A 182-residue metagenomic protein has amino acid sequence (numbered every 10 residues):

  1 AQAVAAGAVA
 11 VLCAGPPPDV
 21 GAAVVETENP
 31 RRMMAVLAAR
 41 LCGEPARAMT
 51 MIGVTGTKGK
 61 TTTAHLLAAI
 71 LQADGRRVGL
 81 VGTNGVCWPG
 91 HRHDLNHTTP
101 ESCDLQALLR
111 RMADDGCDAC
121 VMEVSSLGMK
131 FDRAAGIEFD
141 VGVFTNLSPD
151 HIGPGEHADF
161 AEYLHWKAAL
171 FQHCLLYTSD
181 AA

Functional and structural regions predicted by a protein language model:
A1-V36, R40: N-terminal leader/targeting and accessory segments in enzymes
A8, G21-A22, F139, C174-L176: Short, well-ordered alpha-helix to beta-strand connector turns
M33-L175: Phosphate-binding loop of NTP-binding sites
Y177-A182: Conserved small/polar residues in nucleotide/adenosyl-binding loops
